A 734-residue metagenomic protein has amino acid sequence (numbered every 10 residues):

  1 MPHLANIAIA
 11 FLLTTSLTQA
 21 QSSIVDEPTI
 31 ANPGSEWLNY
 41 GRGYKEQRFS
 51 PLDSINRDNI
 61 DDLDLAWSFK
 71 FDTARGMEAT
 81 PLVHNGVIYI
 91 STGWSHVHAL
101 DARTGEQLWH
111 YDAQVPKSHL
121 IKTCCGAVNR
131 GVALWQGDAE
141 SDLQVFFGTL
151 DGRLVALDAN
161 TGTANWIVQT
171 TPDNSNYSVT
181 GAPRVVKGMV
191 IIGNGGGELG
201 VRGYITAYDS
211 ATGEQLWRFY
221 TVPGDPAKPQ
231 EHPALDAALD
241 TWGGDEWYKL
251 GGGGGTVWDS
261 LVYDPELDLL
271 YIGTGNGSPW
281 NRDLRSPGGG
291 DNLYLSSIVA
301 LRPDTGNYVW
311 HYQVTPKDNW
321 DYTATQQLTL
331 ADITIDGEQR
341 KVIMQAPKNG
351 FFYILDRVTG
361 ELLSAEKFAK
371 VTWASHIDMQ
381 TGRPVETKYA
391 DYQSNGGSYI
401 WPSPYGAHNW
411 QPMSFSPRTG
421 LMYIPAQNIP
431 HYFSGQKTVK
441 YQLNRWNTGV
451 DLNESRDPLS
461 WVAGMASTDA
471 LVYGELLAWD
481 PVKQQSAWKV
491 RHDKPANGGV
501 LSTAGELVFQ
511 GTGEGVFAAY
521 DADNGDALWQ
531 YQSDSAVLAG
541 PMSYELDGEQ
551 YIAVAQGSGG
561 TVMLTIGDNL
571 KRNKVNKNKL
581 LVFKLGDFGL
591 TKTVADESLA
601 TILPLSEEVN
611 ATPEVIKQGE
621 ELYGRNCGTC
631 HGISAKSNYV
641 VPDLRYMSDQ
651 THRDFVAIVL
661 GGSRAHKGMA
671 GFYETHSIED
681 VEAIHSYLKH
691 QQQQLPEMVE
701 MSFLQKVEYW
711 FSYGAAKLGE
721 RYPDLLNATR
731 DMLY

Functional and structural regions predicted by a protein language model:
S23-L65, P226-D236, T387, G464-A466 (+2 more regions): Blade/loop signatures of beta-propeller domains
W37-G41, A74-H96, K122-R153, S178-E198 (+9 more regions): Repeat-blade elements of multi-bladed beta-propeller folds
F69-T80, H110-D138, A164-A182, L199 (+11 more regions): Extracytoplasmic beta-rich repeat domains
G148, Y673-Y709: C-terminal capping alpha-helices of c-type cytochrome domains
G203-E214, D291-T305, V358-G360, R445-N447 (+2 more regions): Beta-propeller blade signature
M542-A600: Blade-level signature of beta-propeller repeat domains, shared across WD40, Kelch, NHL, RCC1 and BNR/Asp-box propellers
E597-L622: Electrostatic cytochrome c docking/interface patches
E620, G632-R664, G671: Gly/Gly-Pro-rich "capping" loops immediately C-terminal to redox-active cysteine motifs in periplasmic/lumenal
